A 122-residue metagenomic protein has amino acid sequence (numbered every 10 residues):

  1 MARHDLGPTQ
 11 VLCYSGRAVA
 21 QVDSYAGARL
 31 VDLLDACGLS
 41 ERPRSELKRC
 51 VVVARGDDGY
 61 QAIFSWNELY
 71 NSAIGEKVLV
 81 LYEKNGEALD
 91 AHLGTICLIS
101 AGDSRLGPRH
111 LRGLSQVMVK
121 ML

Functional and structural regions predicted by a protein language model:
M1-L122: N-terminal intrinsically disordered, low-complexity segments enriched in P/E/S/T
